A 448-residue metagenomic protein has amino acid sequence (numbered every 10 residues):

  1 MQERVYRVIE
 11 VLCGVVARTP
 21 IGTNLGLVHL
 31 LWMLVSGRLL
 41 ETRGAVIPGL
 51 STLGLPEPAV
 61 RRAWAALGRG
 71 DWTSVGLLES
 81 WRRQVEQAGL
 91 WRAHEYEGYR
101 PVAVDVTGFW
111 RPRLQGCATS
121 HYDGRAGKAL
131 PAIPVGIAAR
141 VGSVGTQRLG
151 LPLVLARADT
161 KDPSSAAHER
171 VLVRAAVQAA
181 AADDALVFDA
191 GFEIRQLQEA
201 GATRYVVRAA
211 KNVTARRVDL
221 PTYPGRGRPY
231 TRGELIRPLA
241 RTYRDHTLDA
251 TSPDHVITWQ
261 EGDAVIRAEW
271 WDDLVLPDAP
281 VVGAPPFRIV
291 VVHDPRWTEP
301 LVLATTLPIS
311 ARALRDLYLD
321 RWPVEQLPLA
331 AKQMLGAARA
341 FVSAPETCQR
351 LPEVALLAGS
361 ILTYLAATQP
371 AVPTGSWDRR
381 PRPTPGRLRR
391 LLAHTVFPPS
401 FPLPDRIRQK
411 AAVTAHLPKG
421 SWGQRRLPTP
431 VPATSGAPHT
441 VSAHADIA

Functional and structural regions predicted by a protein language model:
M1-G68, T73-S74: Gly/serine-rich nucleotide phosphate-binding loop at the start of the catalytic core of nucleotide/ADP-ribose-handling
E3-A17, T23, G145-A448: Single, function-defining residue in the core of a domain
V28-L31, P56-E57, A63-G70, G98-P112 (+7 more regions): Nucleic-acid-interacting cores, centered on viral/eukaryotic replication and modification enzymes
V35-S36, G68-Q147, L274: Active-site-proximal, Lys/Arg-enriched surface segment that forms a nucleic-acid-binding/basic interface patch
G37, L53, V85, G89-R92 (+4 more regions): Hydrophobic, Leu/Ile/Phe/Ala-enriched alpha-helical segments that form helix-helix packing faces
L39, L53, E97, K128 (+1 more regions): Short gly/ser-rich anion-binding loops that grip negatively charged ligand groups
E41-A45, P58, R62, W72 (+6 more regions): Generic alpha-helix structural propensity
L50-L53, L77, A210, T214-A215: Charged, compositionally biased non-catalytic regions
